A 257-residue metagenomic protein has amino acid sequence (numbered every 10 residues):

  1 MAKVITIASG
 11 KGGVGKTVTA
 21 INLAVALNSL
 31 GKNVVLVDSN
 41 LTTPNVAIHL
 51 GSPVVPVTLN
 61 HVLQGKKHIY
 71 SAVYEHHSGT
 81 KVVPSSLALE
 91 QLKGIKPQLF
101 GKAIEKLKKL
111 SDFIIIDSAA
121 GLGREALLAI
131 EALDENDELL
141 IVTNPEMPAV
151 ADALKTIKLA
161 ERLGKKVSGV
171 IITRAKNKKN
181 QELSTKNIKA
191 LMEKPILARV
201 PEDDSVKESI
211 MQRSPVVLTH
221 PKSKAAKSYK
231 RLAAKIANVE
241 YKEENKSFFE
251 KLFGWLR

Functional and structural regions predicted by a protein language model:
K3-S39: Walker A/P-loop phosphate-binding motif and the immediately C-terminal alpha-helix
V25-S29, E131, K155-K158, N238: Short, well-ordered alpha-helices that flank and scaffold nucleotide-derived cofactor binding pockets
L36-K109, I210-Q212: P-loop/Walker-type NTP enzyme "switch/lid" segment
G51-V57, L159-A160, T185-A190, S214-L218: Short, hinge-like loop/turn segments at secondary-structure boundaries
K106-K109, F113, A119-E202, K207-E208: Conserved catalytic-core segment of NTP-binding enzymes
P195, R231, K235-R257: P-loop NTP-binding site
Q212-K227: C-terminal boundary of histidine-terminating zinc-finger modules
